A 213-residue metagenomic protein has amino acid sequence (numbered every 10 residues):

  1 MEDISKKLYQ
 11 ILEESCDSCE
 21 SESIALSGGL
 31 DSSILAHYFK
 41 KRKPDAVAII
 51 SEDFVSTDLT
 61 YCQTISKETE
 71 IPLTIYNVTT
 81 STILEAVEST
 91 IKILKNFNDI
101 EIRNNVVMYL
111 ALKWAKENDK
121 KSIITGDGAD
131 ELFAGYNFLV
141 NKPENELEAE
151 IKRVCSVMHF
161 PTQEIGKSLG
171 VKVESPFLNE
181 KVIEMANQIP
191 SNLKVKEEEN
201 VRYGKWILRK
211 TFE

Functional and structural regions predicted by a protein language model:
M1-E198, Y203-T211: ATP-dependent adenylate-handling active sites, centered on carboxylate activation for C-N bond formation
